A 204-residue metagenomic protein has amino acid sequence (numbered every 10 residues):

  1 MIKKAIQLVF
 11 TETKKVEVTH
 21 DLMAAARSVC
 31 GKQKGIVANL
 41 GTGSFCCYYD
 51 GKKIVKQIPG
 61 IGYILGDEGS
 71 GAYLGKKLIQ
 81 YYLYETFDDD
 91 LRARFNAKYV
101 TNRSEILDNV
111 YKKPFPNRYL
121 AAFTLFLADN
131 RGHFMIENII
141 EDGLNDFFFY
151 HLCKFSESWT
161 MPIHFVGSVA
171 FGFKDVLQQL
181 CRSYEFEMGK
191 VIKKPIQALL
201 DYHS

Functional and structural regions predicted by a protein language model:
M1-D90: Phosphate-binding/catalytic loop of phosphoryl-transfer enzymes
K4-F10, V29-I36, I79-S204: ATP-binding/phosphotransfer module of carbohydrate and carboxylate kinases, centering on a glycine-rich
